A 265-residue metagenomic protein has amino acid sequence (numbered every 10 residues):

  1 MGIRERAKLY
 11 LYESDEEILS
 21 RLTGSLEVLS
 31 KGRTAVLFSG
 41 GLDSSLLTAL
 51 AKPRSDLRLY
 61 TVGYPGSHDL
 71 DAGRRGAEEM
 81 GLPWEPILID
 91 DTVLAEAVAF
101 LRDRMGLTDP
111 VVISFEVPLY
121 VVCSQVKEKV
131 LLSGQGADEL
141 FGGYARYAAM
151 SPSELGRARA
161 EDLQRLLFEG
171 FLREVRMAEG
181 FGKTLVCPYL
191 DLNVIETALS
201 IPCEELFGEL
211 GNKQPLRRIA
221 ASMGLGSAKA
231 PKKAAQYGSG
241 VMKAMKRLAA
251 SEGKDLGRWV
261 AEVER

Functional and structural regions predicted by a protein language model:
M1-A35, S222: RNA-binding accessory domains that recognize and position tRNA/RNA substrates
S14-I18, L22, L47, D69 (+4 more regions): Hydrophobic (often cysteine-bearing) scaffold residues that line and stabilize catalytic clefts of nucleotide/cofactor
L22-L26, L42, L47-A51, P118-V122 (+2 more regions): Structural preference for long, well-ordered alpha-helical segments in enzyme cores
V28, G32-M80: ATP-dependent adenylation/pyrophosphate-handling site
R58-Y60, E85-I87, L132, P188: Hydrophobic/aromatic beta-strand patches that form the interior of the parallel beta-sheet core in alpha/beta enzyme
P65-C123, R146-L155, A198-F207: ATP-dependent adenylate-handling ligase core
C123-K127, G134: Active-site nucleotide-sugar/metal-binding loop of Leloir-type enzymes
L131, G136-E154, R165-R258: Mid-to-C-terminal catalytic subdomains of enzymes that bind/position adenosyl phosphate moieties or nucleic-acid
